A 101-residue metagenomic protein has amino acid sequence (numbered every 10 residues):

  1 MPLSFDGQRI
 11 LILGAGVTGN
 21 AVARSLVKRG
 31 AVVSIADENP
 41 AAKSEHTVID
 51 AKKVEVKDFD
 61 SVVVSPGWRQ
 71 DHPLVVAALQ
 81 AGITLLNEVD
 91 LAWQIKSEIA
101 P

Functional and structural regions predicted by a protein language model:
M1-Q94: N-terminal leader/targeting and accessory segments in enzymes
R9, I99-P101: Residues that mark the start of a beta-strand
